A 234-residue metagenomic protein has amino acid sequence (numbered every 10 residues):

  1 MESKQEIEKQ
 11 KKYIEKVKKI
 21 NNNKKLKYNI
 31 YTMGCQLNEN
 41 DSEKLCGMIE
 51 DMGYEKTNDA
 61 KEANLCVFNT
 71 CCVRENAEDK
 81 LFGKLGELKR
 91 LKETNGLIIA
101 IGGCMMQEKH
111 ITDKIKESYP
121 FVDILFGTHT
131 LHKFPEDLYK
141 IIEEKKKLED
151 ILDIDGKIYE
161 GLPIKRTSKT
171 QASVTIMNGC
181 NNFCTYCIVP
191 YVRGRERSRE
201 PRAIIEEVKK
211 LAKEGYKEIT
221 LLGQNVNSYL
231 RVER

Functional and structural regions predicted by a protein language model:
M1-Y229: Proteins enriched for Cys/Gly/acidic motifs involved in redox and nucleic-acid/cofactor modification
L230-R234: Short, intrinsically disordered, charge-balanced linker/junction segments flanking boundaries in proteins
